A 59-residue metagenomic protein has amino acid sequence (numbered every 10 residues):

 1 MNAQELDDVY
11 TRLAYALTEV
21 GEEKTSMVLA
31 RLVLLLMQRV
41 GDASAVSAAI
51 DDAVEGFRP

Functional and structural regions predicted by a protein language model:
Q4-R12, L17, E23, M37-A43 (+2 more regions): N-terminal intrinsically disordered, cationic/polar leader segments that include organellar targeting peptides
M27-L35: Amphipathic alpha-helical interaction segments
